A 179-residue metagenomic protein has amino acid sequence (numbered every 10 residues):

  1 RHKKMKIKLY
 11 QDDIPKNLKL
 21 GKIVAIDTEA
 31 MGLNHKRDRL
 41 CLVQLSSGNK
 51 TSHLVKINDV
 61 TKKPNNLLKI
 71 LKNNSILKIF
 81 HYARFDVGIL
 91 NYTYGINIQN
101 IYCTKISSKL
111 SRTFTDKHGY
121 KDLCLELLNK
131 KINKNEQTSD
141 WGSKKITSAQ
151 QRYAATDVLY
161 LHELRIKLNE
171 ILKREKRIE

Functional and structural regions predicted by a protein language model:
H2-D122: Conserved RNase H-like, two-metal-ion catalytic cores of nucleic-acid enzymes
G88-N91, K121-L125, L159-I166: A broadly conserved amphipathic alpha-helix scaffold signal in soluble, globular proteins
N97-I98, I106, L128, Q137 (+1 more regions): Glycine-rich, flexible loop/turn motifs
H118-I132: A polyampholytic, Gly/Pro-enriched intrinsically disordered region
K131-E179: Acidic, Mg2+-coordinating catalytic module of metal-dependent nucleases/exonucleases that use a two-metal-ion mechanism
